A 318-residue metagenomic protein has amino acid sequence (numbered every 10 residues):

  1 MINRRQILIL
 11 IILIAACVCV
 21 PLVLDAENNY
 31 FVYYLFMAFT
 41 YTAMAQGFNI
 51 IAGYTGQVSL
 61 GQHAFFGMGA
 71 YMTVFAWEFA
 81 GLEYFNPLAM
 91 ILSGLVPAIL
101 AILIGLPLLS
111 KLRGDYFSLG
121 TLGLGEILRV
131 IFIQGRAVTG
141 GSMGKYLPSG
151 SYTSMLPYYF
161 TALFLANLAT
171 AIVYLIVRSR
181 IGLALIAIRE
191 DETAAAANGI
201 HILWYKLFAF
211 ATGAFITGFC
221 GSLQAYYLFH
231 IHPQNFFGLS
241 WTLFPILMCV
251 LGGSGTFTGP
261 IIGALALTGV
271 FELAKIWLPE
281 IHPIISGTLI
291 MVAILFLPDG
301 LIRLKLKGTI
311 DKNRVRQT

Functional and structural regions predicted by a protein language model:
M1-A45, L82-A89, V315-T318: Membrane-interfacial amphipathic/re-entrant helices at transmembrane-helix boundaries
M1-V18, E190, A196-L207, L273-T318: Cytosolic-side transmembrane-helix boundaries in multi-pass membrane proteins
L8-V23, V96, A162-V173, I290-I294: Hydrophobic core of alpha-helical transmembrane segments in multi-pass integral membrane proteins
N28-G81, P107-F117, R189-A197, L251-F257: Single transmembrane alpha-helix segments in multi-pass membrane proteins
H63, F210-F296: Transmembrane alpha-helical segments in multi-pass inner-membrane proteins
A80-L124, I262-G263: Alpha-helical transmembrane segments within multi-pass membrane transporters and channels
L124-M155, G182, P279, D299-K307: Extracellular/periplasmic helix-loop junction at the C-terminal end of a transmembrane helix in multi-pass membrane
M155-P233: Helix-loop-helix "hairpin" substructures at the membrane interface of multi-pass membrane proteins
